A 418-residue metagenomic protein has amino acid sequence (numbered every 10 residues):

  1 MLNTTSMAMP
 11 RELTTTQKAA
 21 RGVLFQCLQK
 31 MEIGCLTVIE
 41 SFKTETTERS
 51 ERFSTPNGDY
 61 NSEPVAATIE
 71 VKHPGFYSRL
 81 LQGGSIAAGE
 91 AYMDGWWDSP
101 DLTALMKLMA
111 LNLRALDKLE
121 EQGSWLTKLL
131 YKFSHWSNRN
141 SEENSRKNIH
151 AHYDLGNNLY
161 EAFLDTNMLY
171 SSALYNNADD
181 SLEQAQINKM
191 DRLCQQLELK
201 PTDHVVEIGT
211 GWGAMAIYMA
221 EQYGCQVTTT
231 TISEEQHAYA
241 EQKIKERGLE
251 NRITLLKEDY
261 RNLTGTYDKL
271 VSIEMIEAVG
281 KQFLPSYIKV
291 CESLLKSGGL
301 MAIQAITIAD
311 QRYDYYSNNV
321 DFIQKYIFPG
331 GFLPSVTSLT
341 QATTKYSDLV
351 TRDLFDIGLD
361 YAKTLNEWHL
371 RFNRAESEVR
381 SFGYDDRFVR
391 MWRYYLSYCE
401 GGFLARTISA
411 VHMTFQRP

Functional and structural regions predicted by a protein language model:
M1-Q186, R192: Feature captures hydrophobic
P201-G209: Conserved class I S-adenosyl-L-methionine
W212-Y223: Conserved SAM-binding loop of SAM-dependent methyltransferases across substrates and taxa, primarily the Class I
A240-E241: Conserved SAM-binding loop
R261-L270: A short acidic, Gly/Pro-enriched loop at the edge of an enzyme's catalytic core that lines a small-molecule cofactor
P285-S297: A short glycine-rich, Lys/Arg-flanked "PGG" loop and its adjoining helix->strand segment in the class I
G298-I306: Conserved beta-strand signature within the Rossmann-like core of class I S-adenosyl-L-methionine
T307-P418: Substrate-binding/catalytic lobe of Class I Rossmann-like enzymes that use SAM or dcSAM, i.e., the mid-to-C-terminal
